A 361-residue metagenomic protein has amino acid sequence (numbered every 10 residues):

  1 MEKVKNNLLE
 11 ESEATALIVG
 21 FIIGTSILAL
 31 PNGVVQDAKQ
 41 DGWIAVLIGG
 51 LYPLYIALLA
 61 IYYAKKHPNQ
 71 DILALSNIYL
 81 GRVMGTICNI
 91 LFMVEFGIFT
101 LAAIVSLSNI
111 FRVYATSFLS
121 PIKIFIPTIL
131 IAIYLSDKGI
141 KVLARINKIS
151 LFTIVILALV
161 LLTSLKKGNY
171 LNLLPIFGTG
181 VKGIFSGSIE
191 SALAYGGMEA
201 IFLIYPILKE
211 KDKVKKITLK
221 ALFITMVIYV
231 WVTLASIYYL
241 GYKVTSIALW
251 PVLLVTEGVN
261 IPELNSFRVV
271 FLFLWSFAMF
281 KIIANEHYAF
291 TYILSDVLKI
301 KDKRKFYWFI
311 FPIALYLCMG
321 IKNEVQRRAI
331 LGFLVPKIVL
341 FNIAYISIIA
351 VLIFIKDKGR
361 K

Functional and structural regions predicted by a protein language model:
M1-N32, A38-Q40, I207-L208, V351-K361: Membrane-interface "cap" regions at the ends of multi-pass membrane proteins
I27-N32, Q36-P121: Membrane helical hairpin/interfacial module
I48-L59, F96-A103, I131-A132, L151-L165 (+2 more regions): Selective recognition of specific alpha-helical transmembrane segments in multi-pass small-molecule
D71, D137-I149, A200-I224, L294-K299: Hydrophobic, small-residue-rich membrane helices and short re-entrant helix-turn-helix hairpins that build
G97-T100, I104, S136, F152-F177 (+3 more regions): Hydrophobic alpha-helical segments and their helix-loop junctions in multi-pass secondary transporters
L107, I122-K123, L135-L165, L334-S347: Membrane-interface loop-to-helix entry segments
Y239-F267: Membrane-interface interhelical connector segments
K299-R304, M319-L340: Extracellular/periplasmic helix-loop-helix junctions in multi-pass membrane proteins
